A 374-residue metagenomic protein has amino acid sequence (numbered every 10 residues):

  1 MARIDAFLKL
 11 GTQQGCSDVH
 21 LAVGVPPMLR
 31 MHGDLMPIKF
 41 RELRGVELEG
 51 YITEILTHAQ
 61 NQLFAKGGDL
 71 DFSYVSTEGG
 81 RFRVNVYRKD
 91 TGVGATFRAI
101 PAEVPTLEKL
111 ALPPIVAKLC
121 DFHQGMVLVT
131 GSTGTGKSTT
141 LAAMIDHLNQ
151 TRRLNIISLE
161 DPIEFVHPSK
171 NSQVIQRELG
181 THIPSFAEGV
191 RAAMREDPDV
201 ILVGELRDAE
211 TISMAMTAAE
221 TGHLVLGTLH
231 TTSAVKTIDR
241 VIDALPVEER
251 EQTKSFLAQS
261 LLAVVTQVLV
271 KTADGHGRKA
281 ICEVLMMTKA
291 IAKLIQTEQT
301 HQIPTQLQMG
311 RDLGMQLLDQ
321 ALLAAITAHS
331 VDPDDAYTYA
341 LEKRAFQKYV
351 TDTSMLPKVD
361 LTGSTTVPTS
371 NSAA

Functional and structural regions predicted by a protein language model:
M1-A374: Short, flexible helix-loop junctions that flank or precede catalytic/ligand sites
